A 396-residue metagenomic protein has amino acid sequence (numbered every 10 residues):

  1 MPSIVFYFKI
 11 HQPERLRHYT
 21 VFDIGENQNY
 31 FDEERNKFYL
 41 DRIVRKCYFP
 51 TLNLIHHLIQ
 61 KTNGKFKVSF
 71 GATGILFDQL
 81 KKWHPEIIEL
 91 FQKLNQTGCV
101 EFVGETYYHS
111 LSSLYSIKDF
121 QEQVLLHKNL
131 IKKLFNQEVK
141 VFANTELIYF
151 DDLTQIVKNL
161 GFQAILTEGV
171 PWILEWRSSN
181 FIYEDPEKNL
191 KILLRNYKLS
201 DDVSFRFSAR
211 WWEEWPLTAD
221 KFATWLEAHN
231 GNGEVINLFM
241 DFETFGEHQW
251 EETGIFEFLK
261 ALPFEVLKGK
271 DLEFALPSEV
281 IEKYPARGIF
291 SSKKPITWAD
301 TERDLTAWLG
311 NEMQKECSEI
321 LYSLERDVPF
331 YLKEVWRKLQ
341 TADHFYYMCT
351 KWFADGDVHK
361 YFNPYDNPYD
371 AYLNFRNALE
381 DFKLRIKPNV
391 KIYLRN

Functional and structural regions predicted by a protein language model:
P2-F49, Q60, N180-L190, L194 (+2 more regions): Active-site and substrate-binding clefts of carbohydrate-active enzymes
S3-F8, E14-S116, K140-A143, Q163-E168 (+1 more regions): Short, well-structured secondary-structure segments
P13-R15, L76-L80, S110-S112, I148-D152 (+6 more regions): Flexible loop/turn segments at secondary-structure boundaries
R45, F49, I117-V124, P216-D220 (+1 more regions): Non-membrane alpha-helical structural segments and their capping/turn regions in soluble enzymes
L52-H56, I88-Q92, Q121-I131, T154 (+3 more regions): Generic structural signal for well-ordered alpha-helices, preferentially at hydrophobic/aromatic core positions
V68, A72-E146, K188-S208, G233 (+2 more regions): Metal-dependent polysaccharide deacetylase catalytic core of the NodB/CE4 family, i.e., the active-site-bearing domain
L125-S179, T244-L262: Catalytic domains of cell-wall/extracellular-matrix polysaccharide-remodeling enzymes, centered on de-N-acetylation
Q163-A228: Loop-rich catalytic cores of soluble enzymes, especially ATP-dependent carboxylate-amine ligases and other
